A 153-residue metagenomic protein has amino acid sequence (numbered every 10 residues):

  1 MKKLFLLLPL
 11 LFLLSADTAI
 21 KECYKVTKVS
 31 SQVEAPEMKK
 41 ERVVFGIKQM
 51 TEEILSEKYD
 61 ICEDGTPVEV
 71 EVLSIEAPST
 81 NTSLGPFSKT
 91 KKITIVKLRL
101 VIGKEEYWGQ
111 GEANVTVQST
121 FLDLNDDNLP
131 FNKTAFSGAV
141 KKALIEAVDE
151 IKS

Functional and structural regions predicted by a protein language model:
L4, L8-D60, V148-S153: A structural "domain/chain start" motif
Q32-V33, N125-S153: Compositionally biased, intrinsically disordered linkers/stalks adjacent to structured regions
V33-E57, I61-T82, E112-Q118: Surface-exposed acidic loop/strand-edge motifs in secreted or periplasmic proteins that form small linear binding
K40-V44, K48, K91, L129 (+1 more regions): Solvent-exposed, acidic/flexible segments
T66-P130: Surface-exposed short loop/turn segments
